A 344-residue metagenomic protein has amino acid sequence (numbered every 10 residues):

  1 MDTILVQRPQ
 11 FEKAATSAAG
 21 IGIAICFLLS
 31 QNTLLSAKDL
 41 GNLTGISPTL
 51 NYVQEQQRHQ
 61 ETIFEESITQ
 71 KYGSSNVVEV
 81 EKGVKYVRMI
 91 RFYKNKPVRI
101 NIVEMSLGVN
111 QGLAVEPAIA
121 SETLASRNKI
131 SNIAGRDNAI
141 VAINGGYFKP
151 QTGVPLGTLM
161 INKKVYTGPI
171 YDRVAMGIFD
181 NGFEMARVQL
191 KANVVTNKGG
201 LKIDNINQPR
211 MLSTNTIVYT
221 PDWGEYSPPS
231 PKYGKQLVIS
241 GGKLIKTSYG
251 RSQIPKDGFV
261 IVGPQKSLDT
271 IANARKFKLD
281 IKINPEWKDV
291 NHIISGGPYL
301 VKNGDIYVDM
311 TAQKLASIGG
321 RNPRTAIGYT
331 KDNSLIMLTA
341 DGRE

Functional and structural regions predicted by a protein language model:
M1-F11: N-terminal secretory signal peptides that target proteins for export/translocation
T3, T16-G22, C26, S30-E344: Gly/Ser/Thr/Pro-rich low-complexity, intrinsically disordered segments
